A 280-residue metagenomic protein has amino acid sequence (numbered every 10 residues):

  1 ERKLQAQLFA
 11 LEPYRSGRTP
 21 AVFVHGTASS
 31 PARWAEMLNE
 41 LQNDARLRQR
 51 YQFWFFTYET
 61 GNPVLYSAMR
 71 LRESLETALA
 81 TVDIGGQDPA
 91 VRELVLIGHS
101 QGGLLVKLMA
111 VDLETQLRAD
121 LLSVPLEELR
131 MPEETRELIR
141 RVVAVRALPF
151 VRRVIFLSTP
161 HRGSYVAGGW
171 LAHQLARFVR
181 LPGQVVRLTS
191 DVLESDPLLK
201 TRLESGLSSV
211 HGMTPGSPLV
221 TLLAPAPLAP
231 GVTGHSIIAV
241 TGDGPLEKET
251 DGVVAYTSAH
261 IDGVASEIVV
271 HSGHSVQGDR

Functional and structural regions predicted by a protein language model:
E1-V22, S30-E36, Q52-F55, V82 (+1 more regions): Flexible, membrane-associating and regulatory peripheral segments of lipid-active enzymes
E12, S16, A144-R153, G206-V220: Alpha-helix-centered segments that form part of catalytic cores
Y14-S16, L47, D88-A90, I97-G98 (+3 more regions): Extracellular/periplasmic catalytic domains that process cell-envelope and extracellular macromolecules
A21-T27, F56-L207, D251: Serine-dependent carboxylesterase/thioesterase catalytic core of lipase-like alpha/beta-hydrolase/SGNH enzymes
A28-S29, T60-G61, P160-R162, A239-D243 (+1 more regions): Short, solvent-exposed loop/turn segments at secondary-structure junctions
A45-G61: Conserved alpha/beta-hydrolase
L171-R280: C-terminal catalytic-base region of ester-bond hydrolases, centering on the histidine of the charge-relay
